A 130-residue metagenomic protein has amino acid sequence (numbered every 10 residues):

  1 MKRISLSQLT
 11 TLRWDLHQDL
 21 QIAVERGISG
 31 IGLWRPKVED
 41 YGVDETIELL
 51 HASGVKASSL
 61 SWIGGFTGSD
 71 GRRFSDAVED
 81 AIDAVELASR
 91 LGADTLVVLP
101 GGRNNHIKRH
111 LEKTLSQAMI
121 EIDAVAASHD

Functional and structural regions predicted by a protein language model:
K2-Q8, I31-L33, A57-W62, L96-V98: Hydrophobic faces of well-ordered beta-strands that scaffold small-molecule active sites in alpha/beta enzyme cores
L6, A23, I31, L50 (+3 more regions): Conserved, mostly hydrophobic/aromatic
L9-D15, L33-E45, G65-S75, R103-I107: Acidic-and-aromatic substrate-binding clefts and catalytic sites of carbohydrate-active enzymes
T10, H17-E39, A84, L91-G92: Catalytic domains of carbohydrate-active enzymes, especially glycoside hydrolases
H17, V24-E25, G30-I31, A52 (+2 more regions): Acidic/histidine-rich catalytic cores of soluble enzymes
Y41-A52, I82-R90: Short amphipathic alpha-helices and their capping/turn segments at secondary-structure boundaries
S53-V55, A93-D94: A short helix->loop->beta-strand "cap" motif at the edges of active sites that frequently abuts
T67-D130: Active-site acidic/histidine proton-transfer and metal-coordination neighborhood in alpha/beta enzyme cores
